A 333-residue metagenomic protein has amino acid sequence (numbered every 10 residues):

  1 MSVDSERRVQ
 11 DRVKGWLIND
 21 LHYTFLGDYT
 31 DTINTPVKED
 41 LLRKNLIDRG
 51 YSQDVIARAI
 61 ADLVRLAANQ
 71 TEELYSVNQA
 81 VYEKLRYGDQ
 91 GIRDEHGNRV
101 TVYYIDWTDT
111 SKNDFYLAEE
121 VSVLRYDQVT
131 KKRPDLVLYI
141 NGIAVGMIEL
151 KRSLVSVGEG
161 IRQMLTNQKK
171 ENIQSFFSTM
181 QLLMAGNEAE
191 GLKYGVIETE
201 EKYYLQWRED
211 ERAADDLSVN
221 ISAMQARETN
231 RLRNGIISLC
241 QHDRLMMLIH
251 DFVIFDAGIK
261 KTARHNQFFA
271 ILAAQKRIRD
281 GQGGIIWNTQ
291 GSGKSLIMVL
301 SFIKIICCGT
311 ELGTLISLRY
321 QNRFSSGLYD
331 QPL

Functional and structural regions predicted by a protein language model:
M1-T314, F324-G327, Q331: ATP-dependent helicase/translocase motor core
L318-N322: A short hydrophobic beta-strand->loop->alpha-helix junction that borders the nucleotide-binding pocket of P-loop NTPases
